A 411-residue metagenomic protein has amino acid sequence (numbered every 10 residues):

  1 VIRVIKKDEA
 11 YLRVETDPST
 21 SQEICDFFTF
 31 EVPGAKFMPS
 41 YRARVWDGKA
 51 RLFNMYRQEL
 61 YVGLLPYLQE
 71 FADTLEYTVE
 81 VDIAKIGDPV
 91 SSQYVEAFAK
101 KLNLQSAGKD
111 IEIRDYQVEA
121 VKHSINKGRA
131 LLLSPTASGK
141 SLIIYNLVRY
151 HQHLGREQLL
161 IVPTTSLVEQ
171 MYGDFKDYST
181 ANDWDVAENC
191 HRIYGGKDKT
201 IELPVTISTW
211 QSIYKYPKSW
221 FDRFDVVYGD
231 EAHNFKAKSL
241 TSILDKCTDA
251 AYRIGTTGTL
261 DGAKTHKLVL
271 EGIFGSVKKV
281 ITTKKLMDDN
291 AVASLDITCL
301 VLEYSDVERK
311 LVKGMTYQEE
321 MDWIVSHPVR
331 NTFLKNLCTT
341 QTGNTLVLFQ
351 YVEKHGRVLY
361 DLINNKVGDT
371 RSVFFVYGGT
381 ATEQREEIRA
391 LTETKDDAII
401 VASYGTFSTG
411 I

Functional and structural regions predicted by a protein language model:
V1-I83: N-terminal accessory nucleic-acid engagement/regulatory domains that precede and modulate ATP-driven motor cores
K49-L52, E80-L133: Conserved pre-motif I regulatory segment
L68, D225-V226, H233-T298: Post-DEXD/H (motif II) to motif III coupling segment of the RecA-like Helicase ATP-binding lobe
N126-H151: Walker A/P-loop
Q158, S166-Y194, K366-T370: Conserved helix-turn-beta segment of the N-terminal RecA-like "Helicase ATP-binding" lobe in SF1/SF2 helicases
E169, N189-E202, L346, H355-V358 (+1 more regions): Conserved helicase ATPase core of P-loop NTP-dependent helicases/translocases
G195-V226, A237-D245, T406-T409: Conserved helix/coil segment N-terminal to the catalytic DExD/H
R309-Q350, K354-N365: Conserved interdomain hinge at the start of the Helicase C-terminal
